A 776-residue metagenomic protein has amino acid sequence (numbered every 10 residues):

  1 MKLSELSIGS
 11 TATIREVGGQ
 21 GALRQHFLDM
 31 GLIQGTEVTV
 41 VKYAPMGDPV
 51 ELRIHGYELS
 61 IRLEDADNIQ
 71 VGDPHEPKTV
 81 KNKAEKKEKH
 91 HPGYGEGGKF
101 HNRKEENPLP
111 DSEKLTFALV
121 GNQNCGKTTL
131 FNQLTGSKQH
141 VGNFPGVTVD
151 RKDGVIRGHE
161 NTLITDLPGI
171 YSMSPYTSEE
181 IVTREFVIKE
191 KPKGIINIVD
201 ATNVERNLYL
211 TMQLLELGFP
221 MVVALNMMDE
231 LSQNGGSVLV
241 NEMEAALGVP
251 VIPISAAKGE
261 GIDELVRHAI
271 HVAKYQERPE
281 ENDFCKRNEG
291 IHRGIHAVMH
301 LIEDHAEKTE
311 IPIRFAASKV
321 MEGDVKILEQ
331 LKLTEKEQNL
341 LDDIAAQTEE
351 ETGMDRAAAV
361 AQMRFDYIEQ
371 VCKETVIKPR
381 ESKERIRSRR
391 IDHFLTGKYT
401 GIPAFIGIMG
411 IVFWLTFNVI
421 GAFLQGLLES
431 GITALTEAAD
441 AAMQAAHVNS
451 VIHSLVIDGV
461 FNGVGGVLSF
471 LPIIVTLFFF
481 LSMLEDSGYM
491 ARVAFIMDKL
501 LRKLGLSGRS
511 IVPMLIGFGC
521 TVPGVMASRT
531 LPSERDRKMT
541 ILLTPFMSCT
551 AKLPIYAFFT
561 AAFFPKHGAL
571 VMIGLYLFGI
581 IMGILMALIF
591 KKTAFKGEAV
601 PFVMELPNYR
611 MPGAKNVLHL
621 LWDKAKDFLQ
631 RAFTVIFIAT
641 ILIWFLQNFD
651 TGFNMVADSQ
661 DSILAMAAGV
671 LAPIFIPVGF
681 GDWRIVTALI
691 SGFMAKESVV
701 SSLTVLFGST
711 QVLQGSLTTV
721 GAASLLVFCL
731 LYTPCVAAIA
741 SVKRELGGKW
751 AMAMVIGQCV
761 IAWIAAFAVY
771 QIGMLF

Functional and structural regions predicted by a protein language model:
P92-S172: Conserved G1/Walker A P-loop phosphate-binding module
H159, V182-P250, I555: Conserved C-terminal guanine-recognition region of P-loop GTPase G domains, centered on the G4
V222, S232-P379: Alpha-helical transmembrane helix bundles of large polytopic membrane transport and channel proteins
E351, A358-Q362, K378, V419-V460 (+4 more regions): Extended, low-charge hydrophobic alpha-helical regions
L395-F495: Core alpha-helical transmembrane segments of integral membrane proteins
A404-L415, L477-S482, T560-A562, L575-I589 (+3 more regions): Hydrophobic core segments of alpha-helical transmembrane domains in multi-pass membrane transport and ion-translocation
S430, A434-A438, A491-T521, K596-L620 (+1 more regions): Juxtamembrane inter-helical linkers in multi-pass membrane proteins
T550-I573, A737-G747, A766-F776: Transmembrane helix-loop junctions at the membrane interface of multipass transporters and ion channels
